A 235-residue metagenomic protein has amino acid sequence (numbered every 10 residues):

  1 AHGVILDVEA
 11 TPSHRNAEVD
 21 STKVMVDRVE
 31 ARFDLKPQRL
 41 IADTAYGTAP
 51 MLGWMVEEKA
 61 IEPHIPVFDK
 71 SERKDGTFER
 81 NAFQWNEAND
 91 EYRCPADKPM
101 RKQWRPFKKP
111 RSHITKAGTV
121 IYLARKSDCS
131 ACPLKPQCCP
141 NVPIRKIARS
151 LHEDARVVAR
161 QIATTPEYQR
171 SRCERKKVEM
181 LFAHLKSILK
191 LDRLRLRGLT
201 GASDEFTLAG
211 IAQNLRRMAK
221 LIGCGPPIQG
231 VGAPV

Functional and structural regions predicted by a protein language model:
A1-V235: Anion-binding and metal-coordination hotspots
